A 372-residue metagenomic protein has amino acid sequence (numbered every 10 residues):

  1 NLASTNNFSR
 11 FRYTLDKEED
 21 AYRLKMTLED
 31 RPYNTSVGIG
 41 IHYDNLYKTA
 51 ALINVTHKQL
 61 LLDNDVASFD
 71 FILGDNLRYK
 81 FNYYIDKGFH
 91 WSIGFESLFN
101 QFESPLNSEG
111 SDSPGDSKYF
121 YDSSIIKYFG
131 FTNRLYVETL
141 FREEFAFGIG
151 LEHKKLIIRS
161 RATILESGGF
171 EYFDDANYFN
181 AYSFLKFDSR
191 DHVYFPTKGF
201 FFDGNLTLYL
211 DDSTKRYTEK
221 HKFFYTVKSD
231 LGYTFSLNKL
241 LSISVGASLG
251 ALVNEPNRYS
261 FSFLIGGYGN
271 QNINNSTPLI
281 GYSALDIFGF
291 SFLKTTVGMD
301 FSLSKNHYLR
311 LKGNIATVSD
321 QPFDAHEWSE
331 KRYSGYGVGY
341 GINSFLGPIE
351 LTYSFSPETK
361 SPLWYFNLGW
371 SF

Functional and structural regions predicted by a protein language model:
S4-R12, K17-Y182, F187-R190, L264-T277 (+3 more regions): Gram-negative/organellar outer-membrane beta-barrel architecture
N100-F102, E152-L156, D203-S213, G250-N254 (+1 more regions): Short glycine-rich beta-strand segments
R161-T163, K215-Y217, Q321-A325: Short acidic, glycine/proline-rich loop/turn micro-motifs
G169, S260-N272, D324-G335: Solvent-exposed, glycine/polar-rich loop segments of beta-barrel outer-membrane systems
Y178-K186, R190-L303: C-terminal outer-membrane beta-barrel translocator/porin domains of Gram-negative envelope proteins and their
L237, E327-S329, F355-P357: Short proline/glycine-enriched turn/loop segments at secondary-structure junctions
F288-S291, F301-H307, E330-S334, G341-F345 (+1 more regions): A structural signal for short secondary-structure junctions
G298-S334: C-terminal hydrophobic structural anchor segments that stabilize assembly/packing rather than catalytic chemistry
